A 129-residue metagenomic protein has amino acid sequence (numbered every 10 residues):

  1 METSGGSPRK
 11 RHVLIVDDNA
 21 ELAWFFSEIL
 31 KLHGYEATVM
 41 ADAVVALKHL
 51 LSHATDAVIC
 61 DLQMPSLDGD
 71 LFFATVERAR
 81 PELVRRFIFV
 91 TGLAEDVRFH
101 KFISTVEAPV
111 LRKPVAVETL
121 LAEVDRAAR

Functional and structural regions predicted by a protein language model:
M1-L14, R78, A116-R129: Non-catalytic signal-transmission and effector/linker regions of two-component phosphorelay proteins
W24-L32: Charged docking surfaces used in two-component/phosphorelay signaling
G34-A41, H49: Short hydrophobic/Thr-rich beta-strand motif most characteristic of the beta2 strand and flanking loop of CheY-like
A41-V45, D68-A74: Acidic catalytic/metal-coordinating carboxylates
D61: Active-site residues of response regulator receiver
M64: Receiver (REC) domain active-site loop signature in two-component systems and cognate sites in sensor histidine kinases
V90-T91: Hydrophobic/aromatic residues positioned on beta-strands within the core alpha/beta folds
K113: A Lys-centered signature of the CheY-like receiver
